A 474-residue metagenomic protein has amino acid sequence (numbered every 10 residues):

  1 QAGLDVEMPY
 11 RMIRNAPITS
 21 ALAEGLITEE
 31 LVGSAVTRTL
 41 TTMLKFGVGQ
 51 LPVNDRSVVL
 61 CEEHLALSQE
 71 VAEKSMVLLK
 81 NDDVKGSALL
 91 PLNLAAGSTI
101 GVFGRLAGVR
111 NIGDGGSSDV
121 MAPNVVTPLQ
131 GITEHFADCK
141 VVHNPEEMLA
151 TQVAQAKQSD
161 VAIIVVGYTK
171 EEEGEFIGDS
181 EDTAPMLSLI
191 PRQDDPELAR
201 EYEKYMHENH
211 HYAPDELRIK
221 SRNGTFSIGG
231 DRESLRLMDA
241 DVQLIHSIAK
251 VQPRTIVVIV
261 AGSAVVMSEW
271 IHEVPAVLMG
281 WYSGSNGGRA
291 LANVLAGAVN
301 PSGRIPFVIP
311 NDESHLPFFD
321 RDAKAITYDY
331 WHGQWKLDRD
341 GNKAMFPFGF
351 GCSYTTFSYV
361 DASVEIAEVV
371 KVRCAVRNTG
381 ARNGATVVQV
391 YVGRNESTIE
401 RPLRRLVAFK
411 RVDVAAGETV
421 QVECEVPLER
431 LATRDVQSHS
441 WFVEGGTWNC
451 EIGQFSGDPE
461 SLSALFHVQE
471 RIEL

Functional and structural regions predicted by a protein language model:
Q1-R11: Short acidic/histidine-rich active-site segments
A2, E24-G25, F46: Residues at alpha-helix termini
Y10, R14-E29, T41, A66-L474: C-terminal non-catalytic regions of proteins with extracellular/luminal or membrane-system context
A16, V36-T37, T41-S57: Conserved, charged catalytic cores of large soluble enzymes
S34-A35, Q50-R56, S87-N93, V308: Short coil/turn segments at secondary-structure boundaries
L60, H64: Metal- or metallocofactor-binding catalytic centers and their adjacent structured scaffolds across diverse enzyme
